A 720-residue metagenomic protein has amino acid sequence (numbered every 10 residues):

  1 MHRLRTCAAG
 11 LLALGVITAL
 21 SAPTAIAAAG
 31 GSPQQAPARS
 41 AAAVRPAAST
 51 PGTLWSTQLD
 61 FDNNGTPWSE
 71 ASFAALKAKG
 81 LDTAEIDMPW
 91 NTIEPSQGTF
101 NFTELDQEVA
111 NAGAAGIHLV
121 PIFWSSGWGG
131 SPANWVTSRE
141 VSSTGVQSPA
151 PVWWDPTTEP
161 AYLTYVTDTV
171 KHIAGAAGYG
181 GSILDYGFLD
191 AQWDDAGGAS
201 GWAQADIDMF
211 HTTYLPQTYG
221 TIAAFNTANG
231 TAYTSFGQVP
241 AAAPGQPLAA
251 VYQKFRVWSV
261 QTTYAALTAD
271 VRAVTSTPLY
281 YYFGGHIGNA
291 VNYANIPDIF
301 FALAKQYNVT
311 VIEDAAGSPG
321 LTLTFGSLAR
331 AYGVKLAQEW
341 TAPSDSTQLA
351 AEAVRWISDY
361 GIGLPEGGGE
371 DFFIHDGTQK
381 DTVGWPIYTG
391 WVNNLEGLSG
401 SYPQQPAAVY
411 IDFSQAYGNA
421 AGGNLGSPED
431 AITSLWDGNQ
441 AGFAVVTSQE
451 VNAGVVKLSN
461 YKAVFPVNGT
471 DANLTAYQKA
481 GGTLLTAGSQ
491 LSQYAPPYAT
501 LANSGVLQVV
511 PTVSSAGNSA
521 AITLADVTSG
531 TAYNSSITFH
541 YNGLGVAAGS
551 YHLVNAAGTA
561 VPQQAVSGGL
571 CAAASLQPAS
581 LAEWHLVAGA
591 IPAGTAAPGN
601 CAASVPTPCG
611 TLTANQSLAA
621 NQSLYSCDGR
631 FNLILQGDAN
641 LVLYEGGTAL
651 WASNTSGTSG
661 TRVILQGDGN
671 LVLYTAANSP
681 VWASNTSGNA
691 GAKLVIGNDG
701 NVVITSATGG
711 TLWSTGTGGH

Functional and structural regions predicted by a protein language model:
M1-G31: Secretory targeting and sorting signals
A41-D82, D87, Y282-G285: Boundary/entry segment of secreted carbohydrate-active catalytic domains
L54-G65, D87-F102, T144-T164, G245-Q261 (+6 more regions): The substrate-binding groove and active-site-proximal loops of carbohydrate-active enzymes, especially glycoside
W68-Q147, P160-A161, V166, V170 (+1 more regions): Aromatic-lined substrate-binding rim segments of carbohydrate-active enzymes
G145-A316: Polysaccharide-binding and catalytic clefts of secreted carbohydrate-active enzymes
T275, Y280-A431, A495-A502, Q508 (+2 more regions): Hydrophobic targeting/anchoring helices
V456-S459, F465-P598: A conserved amphipathic helix/loop scaffold that creates a polar/acidic microenvironment used either to coordinate
A603-H720: Extracellular/luminal recognition modules and glycoprotein regions
